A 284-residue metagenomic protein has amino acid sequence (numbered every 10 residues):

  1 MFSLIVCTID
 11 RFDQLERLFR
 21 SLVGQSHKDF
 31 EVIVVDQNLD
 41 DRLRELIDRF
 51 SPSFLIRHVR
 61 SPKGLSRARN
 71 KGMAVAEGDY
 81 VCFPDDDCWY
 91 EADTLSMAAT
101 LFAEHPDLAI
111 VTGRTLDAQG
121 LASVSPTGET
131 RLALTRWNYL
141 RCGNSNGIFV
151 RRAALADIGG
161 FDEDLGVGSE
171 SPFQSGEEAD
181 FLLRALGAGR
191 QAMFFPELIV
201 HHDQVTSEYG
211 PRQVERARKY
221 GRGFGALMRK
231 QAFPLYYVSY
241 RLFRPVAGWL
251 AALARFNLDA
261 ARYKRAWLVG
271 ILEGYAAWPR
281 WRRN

Functional and structural regions predicted by a protein language model:
M1-G24: N-proximal low-complexity "stem/linker" segments adjacent to membrane-targeting elements
F19-V59: Acidic donor-binding segment of Leloir-type glycosyltransferases
R60-A76: Glycine-rich, basic loop-to-helix element that forms the pyrophosphate-binding segment of sugar-nucleotide handling
V81: Short aromatic/hydrophobic "clamp" motif used to bind/position activated sugar donors
D93-S125: Conserved donor NDP-sugar-binding/catalytic core segment of glycosyltransferases
V167-L183: Acidic donor-binding loop at a coil-to-helix junction in glycosyltransferase catalytic cores that engages
G189-D203: Catalytic beta-strand/loop signature of glycosyltransferases that borders the donor
V214-G223, R229-N284: Non-catalytic, C-terminal membrane-associated alpha-helical segments of glycosyltransferases
